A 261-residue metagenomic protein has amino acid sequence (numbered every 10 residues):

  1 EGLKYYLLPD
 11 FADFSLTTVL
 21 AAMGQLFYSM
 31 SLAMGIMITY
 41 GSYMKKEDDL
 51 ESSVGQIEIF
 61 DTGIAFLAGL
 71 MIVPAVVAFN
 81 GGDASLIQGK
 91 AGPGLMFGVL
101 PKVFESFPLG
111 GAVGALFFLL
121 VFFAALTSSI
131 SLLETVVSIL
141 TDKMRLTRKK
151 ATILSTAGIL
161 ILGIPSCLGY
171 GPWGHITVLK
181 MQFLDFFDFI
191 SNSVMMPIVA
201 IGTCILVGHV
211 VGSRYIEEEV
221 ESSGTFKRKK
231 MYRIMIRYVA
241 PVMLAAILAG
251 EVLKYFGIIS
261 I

Functional and structural regions predicted by a protein language model:
E1-L126, K150-A151: Membrane-embedded translocation segments of transport machinery
E1-L20, L86-F97, G171-D188, E217-K229 (+1 more regions): Inter-helical loop and helix-membrane interface segments of multi-pass membrane transporters/permeases
D48, L132-K150, L179, F183 (+1 more regions): Alpha-helical transmembrane segments
F60-F66, G111-G114, F123-L126, L140-H175 (+1 more regions): Loop-to-transmembrane helix boundary motifs in multi-pass membrane proteins
A65-A84, A125-E134, I159-V178, T203: Alpha-helical transmembrane segments and, especially, the helix-loop junctions at the ends of these helices
D83-G94, G110-F123, S138-K150, G169-A200 (+1 more regions): Transmembrane helix-loop boundary segments of multi-pass membrane transporters
L126-S131, T152-S155, I159-Y170, D185-E218 (+1 more regions): Hydrophobic alpha-helical segments of multi-pass membrane transport proteins
L184-V207, R228-I261: A generic transmembrane alpha-helix motif of multi-pass inner-membrane proteins
